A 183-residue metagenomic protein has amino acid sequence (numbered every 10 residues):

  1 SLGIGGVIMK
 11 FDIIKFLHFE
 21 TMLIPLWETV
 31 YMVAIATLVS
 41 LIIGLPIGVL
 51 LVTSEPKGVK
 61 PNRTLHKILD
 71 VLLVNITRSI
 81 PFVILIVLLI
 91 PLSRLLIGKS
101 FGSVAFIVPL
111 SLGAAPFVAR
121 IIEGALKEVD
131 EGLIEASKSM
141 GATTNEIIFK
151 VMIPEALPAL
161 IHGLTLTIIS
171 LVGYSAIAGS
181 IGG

Functional and structural regions predicted by a protein language model:
S1-P25: Short, strongly hydrophobic alpha-helical membrane anchors
L2-I8, G173-G183: Short, intrinsically disordered, charge-balanced linker/junction segments flanking boundaries in proteins
M9-I14, K57-K60, S180-G183: Peri-membrane helix termini and adjoining interfacial loops of integral membrane proteins
L17-H18, T53, A156: Residue-level recognition of alpha-helix termini/interfacial anchor residues
L23-K127, H162-L171, A178: Membrane-water interface segments at the C-terminal ends of transmembrane alpha-helices in multi-pass inner-membrane
L126-A156, G183: Short helix-to-coil transition segments within interhelical loops that connect adjacent transmembrane helices
T144-S175: Transmembrane alpha-helices
